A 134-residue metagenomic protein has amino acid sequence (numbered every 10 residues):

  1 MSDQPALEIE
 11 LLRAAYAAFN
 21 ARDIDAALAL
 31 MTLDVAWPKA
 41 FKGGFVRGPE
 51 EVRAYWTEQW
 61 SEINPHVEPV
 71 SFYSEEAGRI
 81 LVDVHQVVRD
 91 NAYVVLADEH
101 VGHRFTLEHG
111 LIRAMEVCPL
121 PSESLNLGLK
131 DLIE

Functional and structural regions predicted by a protein language model:
M1-L30, L129-E134: Short, low-complexity N-terminal intrinsically disordered segments enriched in polar/charged residues
M1-L7, R53-E134: A beta-strand edge to alpha-helix "cap/lid" segment located at domain peripheries
L12-A15, A26-L28, V35, G48 (+3 more regions): Hydrophobic pocket/interface hotspot
R22-D25, P38-G43, R89-N91: Short, charged low-complexity linear motifs
D34-V35, L96: Short hydrophobic/aromatic segments of transmembrane alpha-helices and their interfaces
A36-V46, E58, E62: A short gly/proline-enriched turn/hairpin at secondary-structure junctions
